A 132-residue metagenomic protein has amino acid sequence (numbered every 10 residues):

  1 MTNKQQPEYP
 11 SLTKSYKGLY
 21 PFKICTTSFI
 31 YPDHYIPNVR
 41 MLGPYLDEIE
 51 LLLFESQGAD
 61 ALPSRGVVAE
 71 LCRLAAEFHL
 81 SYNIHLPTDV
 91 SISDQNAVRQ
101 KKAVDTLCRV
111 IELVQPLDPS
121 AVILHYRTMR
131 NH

Functional and structural regions predicted by a protein language model:
M1-I111, Q115: N-terminal pre-domain/capping segments
L107-H132: Hydrophobic alpha-helical segments and helix pairs
